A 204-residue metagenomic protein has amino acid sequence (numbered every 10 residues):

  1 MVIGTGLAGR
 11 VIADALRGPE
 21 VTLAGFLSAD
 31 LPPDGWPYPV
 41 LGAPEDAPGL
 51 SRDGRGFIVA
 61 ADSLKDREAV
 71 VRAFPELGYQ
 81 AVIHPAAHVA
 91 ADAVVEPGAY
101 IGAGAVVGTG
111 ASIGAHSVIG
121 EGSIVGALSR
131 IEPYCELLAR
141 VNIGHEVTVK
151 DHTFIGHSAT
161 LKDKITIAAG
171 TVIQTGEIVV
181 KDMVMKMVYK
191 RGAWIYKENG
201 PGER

Functional and structural regions predicted by a protein language model:
M1, L23-A24, D53-I58: Short active-site oxyanion
M1-L16: Glycine-rich adenosine-cofactor-binding loop
A13-A15, A69-A73, M185: Short amphipathic alpha-helical segments
P19-G35: NAD(P)-binding Rossmann-fold cofactor-contacting core
L31-H88: Phosphate-bearing ligand-interacting subdomains that bind or position ATP/ADP/UDP/GDP/NAD(P) or nucleotide-linked
S63-A73, L77-E132, R140-V147, A159-L161 (+2 more regions): Left-handed beta-helix
P133, A139-R204: Glycine-rich hexapeptide-repeat left-handed beta-helix
